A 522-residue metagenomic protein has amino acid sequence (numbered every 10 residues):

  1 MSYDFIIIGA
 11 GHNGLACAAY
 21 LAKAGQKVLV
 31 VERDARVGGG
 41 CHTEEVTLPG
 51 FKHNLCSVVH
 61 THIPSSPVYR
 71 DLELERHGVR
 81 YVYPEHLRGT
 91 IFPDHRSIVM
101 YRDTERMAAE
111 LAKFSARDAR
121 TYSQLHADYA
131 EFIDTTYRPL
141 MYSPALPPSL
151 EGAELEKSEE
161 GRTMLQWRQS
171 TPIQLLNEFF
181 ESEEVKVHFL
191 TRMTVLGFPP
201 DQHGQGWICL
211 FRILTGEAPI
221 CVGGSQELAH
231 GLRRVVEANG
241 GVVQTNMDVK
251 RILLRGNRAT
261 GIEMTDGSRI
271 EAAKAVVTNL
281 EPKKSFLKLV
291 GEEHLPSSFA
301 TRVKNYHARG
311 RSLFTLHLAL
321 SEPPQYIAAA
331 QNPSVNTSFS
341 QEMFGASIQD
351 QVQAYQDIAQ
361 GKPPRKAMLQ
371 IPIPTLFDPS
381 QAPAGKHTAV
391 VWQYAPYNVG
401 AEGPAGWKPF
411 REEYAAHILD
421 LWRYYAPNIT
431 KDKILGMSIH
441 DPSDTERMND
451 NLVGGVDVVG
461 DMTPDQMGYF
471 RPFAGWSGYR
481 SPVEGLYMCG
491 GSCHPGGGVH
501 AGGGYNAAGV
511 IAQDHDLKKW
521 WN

Functional and structural regions predicted by a protein language model:
M1-F5, K23-A24, G468-Y469, L517-N522: Extreme N-terminal leader/targeting segments of oxidoreductases
S2-Y137: N-terminal glycine-rich phosphate/pyrophosphate-binding loop and immediately adjacent elements
P93-Q202: Rossmann-like flavin
S115, P323-P324, A359-R365, W407-R447: Flavin-binding catalytic cores
S182-P199, P364-P372, P427-H494: A glycine-rich dinucleotide-binding beta-alpha-beta segment and adjacent secondary-structure elements that constitute
C209-D266: Helical element adjacent to the flavin cofactor pocket in flavoenzyme catalytic cores
K250-A382: Mid-domain catalytic core of redox enzymes that form a hydrophobic substrate pocket/lid adjacent to a catalytic redox
G491-A512: A conserved FAD-binding loop/helix module that cradles the flavin
